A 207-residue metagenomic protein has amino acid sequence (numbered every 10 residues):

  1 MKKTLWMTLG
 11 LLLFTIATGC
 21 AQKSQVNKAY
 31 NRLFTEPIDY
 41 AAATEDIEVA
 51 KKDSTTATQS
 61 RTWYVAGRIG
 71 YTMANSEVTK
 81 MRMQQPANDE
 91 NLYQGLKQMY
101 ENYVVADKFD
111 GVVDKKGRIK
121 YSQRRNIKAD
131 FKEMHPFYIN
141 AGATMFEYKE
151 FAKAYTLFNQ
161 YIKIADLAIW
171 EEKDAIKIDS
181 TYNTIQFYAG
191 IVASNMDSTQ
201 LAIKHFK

Functional and structural regions predicted by a protein language model:
M1-L33: Bacterial Sec-dependent N-terminal signal peptides
K3-T4, S198, I203-H205: Intrinsic disorder/low-complexity segments enriched in polar/small residues
C20-R82, A87, N91: Start-of-domain marker
R32, D39-A42, D46, W63 (+5 more regions): Alpha-helical solenoid repeat scaffolds, predominantly canonical TPR units
E48-K52, D107-K108, I162-I164, K207: Amphipathic alpha-helical segments of tetratricopeptide repeats
I69-T156, Q160-A189, N195, Q200-L201: Short coil/linker segments at helix-helix boundaries
